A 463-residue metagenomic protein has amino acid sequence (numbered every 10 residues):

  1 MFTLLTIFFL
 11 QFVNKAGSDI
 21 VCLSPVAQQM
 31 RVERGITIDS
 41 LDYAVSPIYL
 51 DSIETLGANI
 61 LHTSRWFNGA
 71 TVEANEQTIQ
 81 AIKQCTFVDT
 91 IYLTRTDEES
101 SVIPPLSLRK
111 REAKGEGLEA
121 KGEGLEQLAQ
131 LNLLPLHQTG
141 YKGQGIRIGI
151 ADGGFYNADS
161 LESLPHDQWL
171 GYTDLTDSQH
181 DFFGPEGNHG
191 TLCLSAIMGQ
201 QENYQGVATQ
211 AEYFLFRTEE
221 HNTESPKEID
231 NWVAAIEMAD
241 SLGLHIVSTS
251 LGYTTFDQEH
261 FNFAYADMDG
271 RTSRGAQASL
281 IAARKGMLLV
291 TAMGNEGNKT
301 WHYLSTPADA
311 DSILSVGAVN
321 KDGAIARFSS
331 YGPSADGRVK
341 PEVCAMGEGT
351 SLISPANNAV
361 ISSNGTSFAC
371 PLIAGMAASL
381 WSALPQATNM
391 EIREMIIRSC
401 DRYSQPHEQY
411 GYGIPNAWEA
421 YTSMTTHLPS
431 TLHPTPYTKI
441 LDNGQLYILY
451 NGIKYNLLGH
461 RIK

Functional and structural regions predicted by a protein language model:
F2, I7-L108: Inhibitory N-terminal propeptides of secreted protease zymogens
I20, Q144, Q200, L215-S312 (+3 more regions): Substrate-binding/access-modulating region of protease and related hydrolase catalytic domains
L61-S64, T78-I79, I103-K110, K114-I150 (+5 more regions): N-terminal domain-start motif of subtilase-like serine proteases
F67-N68, Q77-I79, D97-E99, G153-N157 (+9 more regions): Solvent-exposed loop/turn segments at secondary-structure junctions within structured extracellular/periplasmic domains
T90, P135-E228, L242-H245, Q258 (+5 more regions): Subtilisin-like serine protease catalytic core
S163-D167, K321-S367, S404: Catalytic-core environment of secreted peptidases
L194, F216-E220, Y303, G347-Y410: Hydrolase catalytic cores
Y421-N451, L458-K463: Residue-level detector of functionally pivotal "anchor" positions at catalytic/ligand-binding pockets or at interdomain
